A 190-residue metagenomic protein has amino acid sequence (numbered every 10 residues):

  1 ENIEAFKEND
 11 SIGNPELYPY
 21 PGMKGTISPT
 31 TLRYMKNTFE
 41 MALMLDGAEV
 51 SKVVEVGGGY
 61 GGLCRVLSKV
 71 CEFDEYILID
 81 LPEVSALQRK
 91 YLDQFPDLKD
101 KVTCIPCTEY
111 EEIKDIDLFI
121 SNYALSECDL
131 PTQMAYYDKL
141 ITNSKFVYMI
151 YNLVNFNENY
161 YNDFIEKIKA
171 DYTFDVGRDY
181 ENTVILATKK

Functional and structural regions predicted by a protein language model:
E1-A48: Conserved Class I S-adenosyl-L-methionine-dependent methyltransferase catalytic core
E49-G59: Conserved class I S-adenosyl-L-methionine
Y60-C71: Conserved SAM-binding loop of SAM-dependent methyltransferases across substrates and taxa, primarily the Class I
K69-Y76, S144: Conserved S-adenosyl-L-methionine
K90-I113: S-adenosyl-L-methionine
F119-P131: A short SAM/SAH-binding and catalytic strip from SAM-dependent methyltransferases
C128-L140: A short, conserved alpha-helix within the catalytic core of class I
S144-N155: Conserved beta-strand signature within the Rossmann-like core of class I S-adenosyl-L-methionine
